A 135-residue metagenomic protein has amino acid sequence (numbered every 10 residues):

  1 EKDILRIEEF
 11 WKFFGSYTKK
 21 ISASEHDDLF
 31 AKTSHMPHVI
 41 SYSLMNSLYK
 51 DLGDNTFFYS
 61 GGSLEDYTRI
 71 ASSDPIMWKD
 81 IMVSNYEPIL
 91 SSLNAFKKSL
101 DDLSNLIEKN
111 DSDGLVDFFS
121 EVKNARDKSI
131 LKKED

Functional and structural regions predicted by a protein language model:
E1-I70: Internal alpha-helical scaffold of NAD(P)-dependent oxidoreductase catalytic cores
H35, E121-K128: Alpha-helical scaffold segments in carbohydrate-active enzymes
I40, L100, S104-I107, R126-K133: A structural signal for well-ordered alpha-helices, especially hydrophobic packing surfaces of coiled-coils
L48-D51, K109-D113, E134-D135: Juxtamembrane/interface motifs at transmembrane-helix termini
N55-V122: Interdomain hinge/lid region at the active-site interface of Rossmann-like NAD(P)-dependent oxidoreductases
